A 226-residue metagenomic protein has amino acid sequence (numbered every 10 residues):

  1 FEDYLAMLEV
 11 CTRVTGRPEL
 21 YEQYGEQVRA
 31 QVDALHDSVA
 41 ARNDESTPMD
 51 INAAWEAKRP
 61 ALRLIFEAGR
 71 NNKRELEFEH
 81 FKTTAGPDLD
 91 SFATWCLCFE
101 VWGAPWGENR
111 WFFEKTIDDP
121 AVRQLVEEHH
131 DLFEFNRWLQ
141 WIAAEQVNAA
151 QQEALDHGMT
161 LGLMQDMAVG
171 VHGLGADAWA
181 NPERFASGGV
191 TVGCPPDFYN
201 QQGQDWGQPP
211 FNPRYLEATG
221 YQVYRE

Functional and structural regions predicted by a protein language model:
F1-P182, L216-E217: Acidic/aromatic-lined carbohydrate-recognition and catalytic surfaces of CAZymes acting on diverse glycans
T160-V223: Substrate-binding/active-site clefts of carbohydrate-active enzymes
E226: Short, basic/hydrophobic alpha-helical segments
